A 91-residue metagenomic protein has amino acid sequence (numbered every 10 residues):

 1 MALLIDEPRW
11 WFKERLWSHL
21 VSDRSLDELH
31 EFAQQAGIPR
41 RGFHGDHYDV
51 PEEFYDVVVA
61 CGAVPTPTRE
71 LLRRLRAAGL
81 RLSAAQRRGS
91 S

Functional and structural regions predicted by a protein language model:
M1-L29: The feature represents the first ordered module of a protein
L3, L29-Q35, A78-S91: Non-catalytic peripheral regions of nucleotide-handling enzymes
E7-W17, Q34-Q35, D56-C61, P65: Acidic (Asp/Glu-rich) sequence patches and key acidic residues that form negatively charged surfaces used
K13-L16, I38-R41, S83-A84, S90: A short, structure-level motif marking secondary-structure boundaries and short turns
H19-D46, A60: A short, structured beta-strand/loop element
G45-R88: Short, compact, well-ordered microdomains
